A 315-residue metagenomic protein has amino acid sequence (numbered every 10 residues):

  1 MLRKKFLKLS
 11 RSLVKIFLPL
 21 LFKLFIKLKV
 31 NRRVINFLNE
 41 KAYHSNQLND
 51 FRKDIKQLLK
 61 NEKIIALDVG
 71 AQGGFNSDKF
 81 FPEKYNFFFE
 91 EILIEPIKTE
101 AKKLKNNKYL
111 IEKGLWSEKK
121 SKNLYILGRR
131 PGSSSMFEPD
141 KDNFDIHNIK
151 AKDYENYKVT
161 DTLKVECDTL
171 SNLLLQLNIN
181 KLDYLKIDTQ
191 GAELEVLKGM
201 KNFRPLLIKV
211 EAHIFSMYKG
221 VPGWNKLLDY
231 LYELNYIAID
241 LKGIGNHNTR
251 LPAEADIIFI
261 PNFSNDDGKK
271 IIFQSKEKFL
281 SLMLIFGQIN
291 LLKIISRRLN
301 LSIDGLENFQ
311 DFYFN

Functional and structural regions predicted by a protein language model:
L2-N315: Phosphate/nucleotide-binding beta-alpha loop and adjacent structural elements of enzyme active sites
